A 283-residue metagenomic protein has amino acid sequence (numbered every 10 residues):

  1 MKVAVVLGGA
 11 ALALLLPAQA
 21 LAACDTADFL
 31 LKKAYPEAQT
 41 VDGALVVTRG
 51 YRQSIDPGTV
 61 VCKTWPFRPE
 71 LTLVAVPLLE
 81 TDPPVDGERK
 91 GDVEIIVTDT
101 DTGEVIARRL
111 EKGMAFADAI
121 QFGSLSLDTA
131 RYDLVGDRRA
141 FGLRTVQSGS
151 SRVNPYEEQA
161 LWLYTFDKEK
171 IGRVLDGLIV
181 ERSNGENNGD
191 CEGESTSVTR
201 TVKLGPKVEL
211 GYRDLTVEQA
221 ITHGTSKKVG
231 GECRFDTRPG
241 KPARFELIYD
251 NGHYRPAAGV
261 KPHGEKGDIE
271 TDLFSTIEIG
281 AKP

Functional and structural regions predicted by a protein language model:
M1-G8: Bacterial N-terminal signal peptides that target proteins for export
L15-Q19: N-terminal signal peptide c-region/cleavage motif recognized by signal peptidases
A22-R52, E158-G172, G177-P283: Acidic, small-residue rich beta-repeat scaffolds with periodic aromatic anchors
A23-K90: Solvent-exposed N-terminal domain segments of exported/luminal and surface proteins
T59-P69, G123-D137, T201-L210: Structural signature of eukaryotic scaffold interfaces centered on beta-propeller domains
F67-E80, D133-Q147, V208-A220: Acidic/hydrophobic-patterned starts of short beta strands in beta-sheet-rich repeat architectures
E70-G136: Short N-terminal edge-element motif at the start of the domain
D82-R89, S150-Y156, C233-R238: Short consensus segments that form the blades of beta-propeller domains, in both extracellular/periplasmic
